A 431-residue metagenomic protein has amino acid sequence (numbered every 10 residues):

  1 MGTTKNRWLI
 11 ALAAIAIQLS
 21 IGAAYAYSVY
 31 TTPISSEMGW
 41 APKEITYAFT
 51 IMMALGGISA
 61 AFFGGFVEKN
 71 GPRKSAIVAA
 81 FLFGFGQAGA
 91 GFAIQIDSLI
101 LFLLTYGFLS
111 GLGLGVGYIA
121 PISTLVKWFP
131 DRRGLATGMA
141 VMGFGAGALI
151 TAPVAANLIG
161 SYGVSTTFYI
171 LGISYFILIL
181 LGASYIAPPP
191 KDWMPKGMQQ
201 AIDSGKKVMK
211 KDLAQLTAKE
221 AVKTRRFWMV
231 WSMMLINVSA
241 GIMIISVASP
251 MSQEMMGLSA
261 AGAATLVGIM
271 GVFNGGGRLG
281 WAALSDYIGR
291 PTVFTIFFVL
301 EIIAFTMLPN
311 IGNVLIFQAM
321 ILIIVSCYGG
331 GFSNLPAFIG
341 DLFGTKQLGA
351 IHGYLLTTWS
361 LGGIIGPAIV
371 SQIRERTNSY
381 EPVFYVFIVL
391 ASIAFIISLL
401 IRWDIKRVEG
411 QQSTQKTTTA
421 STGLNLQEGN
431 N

Functional and structural regions predicted by a protein language model:
Y27-T32, K219-A283, P336, G366: Extracytoplasmic gate region of multi-pass secondary transporters
I34, G115-F129, A136-T137, G330-F343: Intracellular juxtamembrane helix-capping segments at the cytosolic ends of symmetry-related transmembrane helices
I34-S35, F66-V67, I150-Y162, T167 (+3 more regions): Interfacial helix-cap and linker-helix signal at transmembrane-aqueous boundaries of multi-pass secondary transporters
S59-P72, R278-G289: Helix-to-loop junctions at the C-terminal end of transmembrane segments in multipass secondary transporters
F81-Q95, L300-G312: C-terminal ends and interior cores of transmembrane alpha-helices in multi-pass membrane transporters/permeases
L99-G115, I316-G329: Hydrophobic core of transmembrane alpha-helices in multi-pass small-molecule transporters, especially MFS/SLC-type
F144-K191: Helix-loop-helix hairpin linking two adjacent transmembrane segments in secondary transporters
A240-M243, G262-F338: C-terminal transmembrane helical hairpin of 12-TM major facilitator-type secondary transporters
